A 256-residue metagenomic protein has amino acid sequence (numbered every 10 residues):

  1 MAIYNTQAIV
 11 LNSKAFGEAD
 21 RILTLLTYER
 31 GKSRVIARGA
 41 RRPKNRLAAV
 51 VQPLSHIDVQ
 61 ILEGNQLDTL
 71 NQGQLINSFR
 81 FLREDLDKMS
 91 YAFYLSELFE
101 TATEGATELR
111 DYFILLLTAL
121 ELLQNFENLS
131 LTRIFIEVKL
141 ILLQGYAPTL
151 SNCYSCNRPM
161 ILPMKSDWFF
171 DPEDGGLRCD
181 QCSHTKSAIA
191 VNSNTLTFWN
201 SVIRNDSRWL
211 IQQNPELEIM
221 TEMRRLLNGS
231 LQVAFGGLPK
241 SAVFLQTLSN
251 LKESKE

Functional and structural regions predicted by a protein language model:
M1-I22, L26-E256: Non-catalytic alpha-helical scaffolds and adjoining flexible linkers that form interface surfaces for assembly
